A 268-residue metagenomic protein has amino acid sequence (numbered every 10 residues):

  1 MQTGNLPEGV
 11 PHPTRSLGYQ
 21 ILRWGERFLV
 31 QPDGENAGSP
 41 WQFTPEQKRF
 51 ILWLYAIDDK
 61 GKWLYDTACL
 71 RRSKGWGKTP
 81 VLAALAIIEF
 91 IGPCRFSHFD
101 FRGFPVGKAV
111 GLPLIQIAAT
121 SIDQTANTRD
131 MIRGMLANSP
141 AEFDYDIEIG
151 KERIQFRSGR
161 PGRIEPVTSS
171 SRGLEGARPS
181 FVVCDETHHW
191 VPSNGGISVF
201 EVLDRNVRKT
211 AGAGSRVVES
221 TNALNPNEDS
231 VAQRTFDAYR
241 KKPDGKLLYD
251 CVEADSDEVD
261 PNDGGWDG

Functional and structural regions predicted by a protein language model:
M1-T67, D123, M131-D144, I149 (+1 more regions): N-terminal accessory segments
N5-T14, Q20, G150-E165, R172 (+4 more regions): Conserved P-loop NTPase catalytic core
L52-K60, I91-F99, G134-E142, R172 (+2 more regions): Conserved helix-loop functional segments at active or binding sites
Y55-A56, P80-K108: Walker A/P-loop NTP-binding motif
G61-I87: Walker A/P-loop
R72, T120, N222-L224: Conserved H-loop
H98-S170, A232-Q233: Conserved nucleotide-state-sensing and coupling region of NTP-binding domains
